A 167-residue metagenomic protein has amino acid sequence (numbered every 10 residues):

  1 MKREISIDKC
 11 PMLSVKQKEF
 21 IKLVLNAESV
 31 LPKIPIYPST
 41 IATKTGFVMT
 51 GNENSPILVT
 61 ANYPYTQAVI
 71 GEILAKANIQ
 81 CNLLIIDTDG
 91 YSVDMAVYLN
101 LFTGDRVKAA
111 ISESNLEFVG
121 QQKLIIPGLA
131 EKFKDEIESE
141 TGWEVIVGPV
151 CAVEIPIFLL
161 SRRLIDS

Functional and structural regions predicted by a protein language model:
M1-E131, D135-I137, E144-D166: Conserved mixed alpha/beta catalytic, RNA-binding, or beta-rich assembly cores of soluble enzyme, regulatory
